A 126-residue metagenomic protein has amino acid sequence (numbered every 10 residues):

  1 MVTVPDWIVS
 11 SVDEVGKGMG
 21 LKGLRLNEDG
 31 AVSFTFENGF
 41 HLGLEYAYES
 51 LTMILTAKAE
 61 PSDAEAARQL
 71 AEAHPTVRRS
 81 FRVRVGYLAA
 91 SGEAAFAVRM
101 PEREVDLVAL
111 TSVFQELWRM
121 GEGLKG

Functional and structural regions predicted by a protein language model:
M1-H41, R79-L88: Charge-rich, low-complexity N-terminal segments
T3-S11, S62-Q69, A109-E116: Short amphipathic alpha-helical segments
W7, G43-L55, R103-E116: Short, Lys/Arg-enriched charge-dense amphipathic segments
E14, G18, A73-V77, V113-L124: Conserved short hydrophobic interaction patches
D29-A31, Y48-T52, S91-A95: A generic structural signal for beta-strand entry/edge sites
F34, G39-A64: The feature represents the first ordered module of a protein
I54-S91: Short, internal acidic amphipathic alpha-helical interface segments that mediate docking to partner proteins
V83-S112, R119-G126: Well-ordered alpha/beta subsegment
